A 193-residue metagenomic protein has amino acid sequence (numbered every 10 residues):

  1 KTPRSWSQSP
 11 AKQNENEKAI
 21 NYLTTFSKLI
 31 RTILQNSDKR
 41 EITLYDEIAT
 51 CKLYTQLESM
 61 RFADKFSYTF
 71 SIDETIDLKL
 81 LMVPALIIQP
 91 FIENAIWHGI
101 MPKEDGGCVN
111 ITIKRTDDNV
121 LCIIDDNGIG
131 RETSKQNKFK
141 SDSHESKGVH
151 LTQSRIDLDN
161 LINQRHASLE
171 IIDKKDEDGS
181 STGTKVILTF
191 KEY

Functional and structural regions predicted by a protein language model:
K1-S168, I172, D178: Two-component histidine phosphotransfer core
V109, D176, T182-F190: Hydrophobic core positions in the C-terminal catalytic ATP-binding module
